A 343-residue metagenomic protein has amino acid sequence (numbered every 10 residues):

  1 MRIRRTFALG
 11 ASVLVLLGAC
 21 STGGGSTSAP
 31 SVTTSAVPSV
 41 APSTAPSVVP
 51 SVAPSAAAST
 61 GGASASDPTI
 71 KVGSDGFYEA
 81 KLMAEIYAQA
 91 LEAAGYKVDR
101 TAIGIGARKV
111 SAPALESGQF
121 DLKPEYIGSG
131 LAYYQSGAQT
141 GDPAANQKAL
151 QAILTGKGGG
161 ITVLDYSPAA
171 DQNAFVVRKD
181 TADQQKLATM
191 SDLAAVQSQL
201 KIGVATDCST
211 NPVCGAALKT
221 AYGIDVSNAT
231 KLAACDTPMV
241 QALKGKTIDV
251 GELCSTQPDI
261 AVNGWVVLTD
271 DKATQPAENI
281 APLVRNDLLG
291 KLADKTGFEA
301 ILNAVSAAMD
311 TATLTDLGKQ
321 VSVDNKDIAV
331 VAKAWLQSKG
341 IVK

Functional and structural regions predicted by a protein language model:
L16-A19: C-terminal motif of bacterial Sec signal peptides marking the signal peptidase cleavage site
S21-G24: Bacterial signal peptide processing site
S66-E79, Y96-I103, S198-V204: Short, well-ordered beta-strand elements
Y78, R100-P113, N228-Q241: Short helix-initiation/N-cap motifs at beta->coil->alpha
E85-A90, K109-F120, A216-A221, C235-G251: Short helices/loops that flank or line small-molecule/ion binding pockets
I127-Q139, N146-A152, A242-L268: A ligand-binding cleft/hinge motif common to bilobed small-molecule-binding domains
P143-I202, A307-T311: A conserved helix-loop-strand patch within extracytoplasmic ligand-binding domains of the periplasmic binding
N173-D183, N279-D294: A bilobed periplasmic-binding-protein/Venus flytrap-type ligand-binding module shared by bacterial periplasmic
